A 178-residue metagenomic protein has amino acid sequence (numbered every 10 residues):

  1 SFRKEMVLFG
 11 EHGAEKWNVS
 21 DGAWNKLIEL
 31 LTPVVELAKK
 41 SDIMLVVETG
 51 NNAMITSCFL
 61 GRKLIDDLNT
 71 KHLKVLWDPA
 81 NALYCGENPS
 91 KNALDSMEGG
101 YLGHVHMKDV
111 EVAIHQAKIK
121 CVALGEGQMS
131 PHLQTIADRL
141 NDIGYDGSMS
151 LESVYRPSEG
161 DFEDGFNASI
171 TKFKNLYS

Functional and structural regions predicted by a protein language model:
S1-V75: Active-site acidic/histidine proton-transfer and metal-coordination neighborhood in alpha/beta enzyme cores
T32, E36, M54-S178: Histidine-acidic metal/acid-base catalytic patches
